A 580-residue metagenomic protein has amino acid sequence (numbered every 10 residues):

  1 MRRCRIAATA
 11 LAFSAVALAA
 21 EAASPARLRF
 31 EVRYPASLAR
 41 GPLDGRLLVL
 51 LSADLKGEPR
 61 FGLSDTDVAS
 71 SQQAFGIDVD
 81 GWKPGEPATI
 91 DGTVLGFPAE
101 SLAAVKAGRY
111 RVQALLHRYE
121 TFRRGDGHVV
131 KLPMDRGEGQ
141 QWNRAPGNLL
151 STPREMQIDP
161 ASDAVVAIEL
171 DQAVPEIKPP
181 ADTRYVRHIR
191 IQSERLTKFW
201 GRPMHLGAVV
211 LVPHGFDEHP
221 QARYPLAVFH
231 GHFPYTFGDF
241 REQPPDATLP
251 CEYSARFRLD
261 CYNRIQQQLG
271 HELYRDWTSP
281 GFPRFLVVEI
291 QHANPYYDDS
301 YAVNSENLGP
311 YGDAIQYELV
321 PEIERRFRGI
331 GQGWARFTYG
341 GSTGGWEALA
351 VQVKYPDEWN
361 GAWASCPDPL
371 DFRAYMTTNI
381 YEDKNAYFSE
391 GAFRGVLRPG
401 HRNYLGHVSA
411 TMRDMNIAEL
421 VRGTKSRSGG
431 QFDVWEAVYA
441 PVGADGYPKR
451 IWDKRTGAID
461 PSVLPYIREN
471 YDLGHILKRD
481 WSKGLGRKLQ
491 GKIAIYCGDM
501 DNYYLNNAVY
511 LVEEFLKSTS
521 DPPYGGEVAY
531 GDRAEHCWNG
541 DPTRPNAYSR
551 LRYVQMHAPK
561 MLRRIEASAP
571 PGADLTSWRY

Functional and structural regions predicted by a protein language model:
M1-A8: Bacterial N-terminal signal peptides that target proteins for export
A8-A17: Bacterial N-terminal signal peptides
A19-P25: Boundary at the C-terminal end of the N-terminal hydrophobic targeting segment
A26-R29, P42: Extended extracellular/luminal ectodomain segments enriched in beta-structured repeat modules
L28-A36: A short, amphipathic beta-strand motif
S37, A53-G96, E100-Y580: Non-catalytic cap/lid and distal C-terminal segments of serine-dependent acyl enzymes
R40-A53: Short, ordered, surface-exposed loop/turn motifs in non-cytosolic proteins
